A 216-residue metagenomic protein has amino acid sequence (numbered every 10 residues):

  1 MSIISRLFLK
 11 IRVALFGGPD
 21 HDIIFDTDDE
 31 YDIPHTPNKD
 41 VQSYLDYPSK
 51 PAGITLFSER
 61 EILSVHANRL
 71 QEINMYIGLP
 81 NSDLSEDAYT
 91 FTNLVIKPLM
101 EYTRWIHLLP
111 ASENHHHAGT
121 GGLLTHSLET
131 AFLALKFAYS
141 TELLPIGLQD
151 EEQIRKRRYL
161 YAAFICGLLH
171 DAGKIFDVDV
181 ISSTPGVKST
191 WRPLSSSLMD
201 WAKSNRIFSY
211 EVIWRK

Functional and structural regions predicted by a protein language model:
M1-A14, A118, A138, S189-S197 (+1 more regions): Aromatic-enriched hydrophobic runs in primary sequence
M1-H116: Non-catalytic interface/linker regions that flank or bridge core catalytic/transmembrane domains
G17-G18, G53, G78, G119-G122 (+4 more regions): Residue-identity detector for glycine
Y102-I106, F137, T141, I175 (+1 more regions): A short secondary-structure junction motif
A111, E142-K216: Divalent metal-dependent catalytic cores for phosphoryl transfer on phosphate-bearing substrates
H117-Y161: Alpha-helical phosphate/pyrophosphate-handling elements in metalloenzyme active cores
